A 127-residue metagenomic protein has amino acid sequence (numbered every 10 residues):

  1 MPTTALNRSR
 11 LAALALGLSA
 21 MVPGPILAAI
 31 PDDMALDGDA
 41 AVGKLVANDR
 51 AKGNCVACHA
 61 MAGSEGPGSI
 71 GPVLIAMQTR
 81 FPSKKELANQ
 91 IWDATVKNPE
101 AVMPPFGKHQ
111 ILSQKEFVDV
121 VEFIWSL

Functional and structural regions predicted by a protein language model:
P2-L14: Bacterial N-terminal signal peptides that target proteins for export
A12-P23: Bacterial N-terminal signal peptides
L16-L18, L74, M103: Bulky hydrophobic/aromatic "packing anchor" residues in well-ordered structure
L27-R50: Electrostatic cytochrome c docking/interface patches
A40, A47-N48, V56-W92, K108: Gly/Gly-Pro-rich "capping" loops immediately C-terminal to redox-active cysteine motifs in periplasmic/lumenal
G53: Cys/His-enriched microdomains
K85, Q90, V96, K108-L127: C-terminal capping alpha-helices of c-type cytochrome domains
N98-V102: A short C-terminal helix-loop "cap" of Rossmann-like NAD(P)-dependent dehydrogenase/epimerase domains
